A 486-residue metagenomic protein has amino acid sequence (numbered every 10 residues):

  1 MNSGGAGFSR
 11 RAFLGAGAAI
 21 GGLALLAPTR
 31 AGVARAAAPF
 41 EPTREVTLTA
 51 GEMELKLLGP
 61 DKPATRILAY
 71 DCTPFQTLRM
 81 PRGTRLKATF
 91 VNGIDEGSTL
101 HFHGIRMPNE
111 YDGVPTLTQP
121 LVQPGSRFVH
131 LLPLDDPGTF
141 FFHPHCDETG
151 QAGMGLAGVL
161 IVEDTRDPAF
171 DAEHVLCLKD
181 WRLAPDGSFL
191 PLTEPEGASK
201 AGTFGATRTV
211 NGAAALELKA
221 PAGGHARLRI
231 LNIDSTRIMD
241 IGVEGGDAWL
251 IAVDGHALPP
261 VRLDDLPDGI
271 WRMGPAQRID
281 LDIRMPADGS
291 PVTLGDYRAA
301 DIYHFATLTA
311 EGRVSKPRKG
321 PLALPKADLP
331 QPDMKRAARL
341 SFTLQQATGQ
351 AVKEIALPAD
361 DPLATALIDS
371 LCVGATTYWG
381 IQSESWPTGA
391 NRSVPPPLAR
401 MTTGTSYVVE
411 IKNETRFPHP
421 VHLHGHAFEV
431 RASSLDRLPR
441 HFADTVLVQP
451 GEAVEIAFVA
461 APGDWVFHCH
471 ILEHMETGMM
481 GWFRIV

Functional and structural regions predicted by a protein language model:
M1-F8, A12, A19: N-terminal secretory signal peptides
A16, G22-L25, G32-T49, A152-A184 (+4 more regions): Extended terminal and domain-junction accessory segments
K62-R79, A206-E217, A375-T403: N-terminal edge beta-strand
Y70-D71, F75-T77, N109-T139, C146-T149 (+3 more regions): Aromatic/His-enriched, Gly/Pro-containing loop or helix-boundary segments that lie immediately adjacent to catalytic
G83-T84, S126, L134-F140, G223-G224 (+5 more regions): Short tyrosine-centred short linear motifs in exposed loops/low-complexity segments
F90-I94, L231-I233, I411-T415: Asparagine-centered strand-capping/turn motif at beta-strand->loop junctions
Y111-D112, T116, P120-Q123, P191-M334 (+1 more regions): Histidine- and aromatic-rich segments of cupredoxin/plastocyanin-like copper-binding domains
G245-L258, E414-A443, P462, L472-E476 (+1 more regions): Active/binding-pocket-proximal capping segment
